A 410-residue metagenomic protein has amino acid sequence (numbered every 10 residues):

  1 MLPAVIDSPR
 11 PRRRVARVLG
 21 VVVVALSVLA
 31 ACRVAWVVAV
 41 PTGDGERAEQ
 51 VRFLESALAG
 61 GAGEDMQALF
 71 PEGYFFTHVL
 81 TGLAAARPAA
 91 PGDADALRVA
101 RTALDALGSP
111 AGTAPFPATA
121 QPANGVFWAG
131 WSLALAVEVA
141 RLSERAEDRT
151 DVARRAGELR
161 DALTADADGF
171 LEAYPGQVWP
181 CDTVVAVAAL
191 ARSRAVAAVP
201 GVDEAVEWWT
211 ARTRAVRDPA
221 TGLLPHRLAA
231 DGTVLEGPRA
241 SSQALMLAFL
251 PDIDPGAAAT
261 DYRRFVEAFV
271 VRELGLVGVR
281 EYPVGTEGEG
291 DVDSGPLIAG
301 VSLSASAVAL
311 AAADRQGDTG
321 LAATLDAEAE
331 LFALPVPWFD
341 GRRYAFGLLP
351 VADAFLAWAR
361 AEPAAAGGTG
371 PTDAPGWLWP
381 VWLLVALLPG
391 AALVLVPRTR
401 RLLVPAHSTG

Functional and structural regions predicted by a protein language model:
L2-E49, Q243-G410: Terminal, non-catalytic domain-edge segments
W36-P91: N-terminal mature-domain "stem" immediately C-terminal to a signal peptide or N-terminal signal-anchor/transmembrane
G43-E64, L97-P117, T150-F170, E204-P225 (+2 more regions): Long, well-ordered core segments of solenoidal/helical folds
F70-P71, F75-V79, A86-V184: Extended ligand-binding groove/face enriched in aromatic
G73-R87, N124-A140, V178-R194, V234-D252 (+2 more regions): Well-ordered alpha-helical segments within folded domains of soluble proteins
F127, D166, G176-S304: Extended ligand-binding clefts on enzyme/binding-domain cores
E147, A198, Q316-D318: Short helix-adjacent coil turns
